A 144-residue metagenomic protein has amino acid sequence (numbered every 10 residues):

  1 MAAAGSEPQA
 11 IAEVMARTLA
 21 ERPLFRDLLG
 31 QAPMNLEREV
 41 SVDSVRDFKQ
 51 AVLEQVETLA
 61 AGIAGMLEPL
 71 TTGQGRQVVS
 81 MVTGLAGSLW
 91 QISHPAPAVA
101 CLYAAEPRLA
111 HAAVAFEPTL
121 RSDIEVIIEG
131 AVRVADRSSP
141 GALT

Functional and structural regions predicted by a protein language model:
M1-A2, A32-L36, S93: Secondary-structure edge/capping motif, primarily at the C-terminal ends of alpha-helices and the immediately following
M1-F25, G75-V82: Hydrophobic alpha-helical connector segments
A2, A20, L24, G30 (+1 more regions): Generic surface-pattern signal
Q9, A16-E57, A64, H111: Short secondary-structure transition hinges
F48-V52, V78, F116, D123: Amphipathic alpha-helix face/heptad-repeat signature
A51, T71-Q74: Interfacial alpha-helical end/capping and short helix-turn segments at domain and membrane boundaries
E57-P69, L85-T144: C-terminal peripheral helix-coil segments that are non-catalytic and often amphipathic
